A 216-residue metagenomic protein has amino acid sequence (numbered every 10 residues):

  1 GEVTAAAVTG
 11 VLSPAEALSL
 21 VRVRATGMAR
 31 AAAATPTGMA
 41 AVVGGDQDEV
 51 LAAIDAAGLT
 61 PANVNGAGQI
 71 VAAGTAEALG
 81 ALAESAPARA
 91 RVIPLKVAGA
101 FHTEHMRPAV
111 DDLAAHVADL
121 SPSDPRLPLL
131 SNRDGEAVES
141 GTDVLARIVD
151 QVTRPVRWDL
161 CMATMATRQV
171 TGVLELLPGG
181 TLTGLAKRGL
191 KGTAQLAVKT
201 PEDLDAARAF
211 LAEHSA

Functional and structural regions predicted by a protein language model:
G1: Catalytic cores of secreted/periplasmic lytic hydrolases that degrade extracellular macromolecules
V8-P155, G180: Alpha/beta catalytic cores of group-transfer enzymes, especially the acyltransferase/condensing modules of polyketide
A118-A216: Acyltransferase/transacylase module recognition
